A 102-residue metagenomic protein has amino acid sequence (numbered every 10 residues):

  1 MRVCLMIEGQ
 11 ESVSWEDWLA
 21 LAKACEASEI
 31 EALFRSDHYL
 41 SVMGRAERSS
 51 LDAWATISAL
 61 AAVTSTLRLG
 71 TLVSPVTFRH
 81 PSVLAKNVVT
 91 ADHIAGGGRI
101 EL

Functional and structural regions predicted by a protein language model:
M1-V63: N-terminal beta1-alpha1-beta2 module of alpha/beta enzyme domains
V3-E16, F78-L102: Flexible, glycine-rich active-site loops centered on histidine and acidic residues that chelate a metal or position
L33, L69, I100-L102: Hydrophobic residues within beta-strands of alpha/beta enzymes
R45-E47, S74-R79: Glycine-rich "substrate-gating" loop/helix at the edge of Rossmann-like oxidoreductase active sites
T64-L72: Conserved catalytic cysteine-centered active-site region of acyl-thioester-dependent Claisen-condensing enzymes
